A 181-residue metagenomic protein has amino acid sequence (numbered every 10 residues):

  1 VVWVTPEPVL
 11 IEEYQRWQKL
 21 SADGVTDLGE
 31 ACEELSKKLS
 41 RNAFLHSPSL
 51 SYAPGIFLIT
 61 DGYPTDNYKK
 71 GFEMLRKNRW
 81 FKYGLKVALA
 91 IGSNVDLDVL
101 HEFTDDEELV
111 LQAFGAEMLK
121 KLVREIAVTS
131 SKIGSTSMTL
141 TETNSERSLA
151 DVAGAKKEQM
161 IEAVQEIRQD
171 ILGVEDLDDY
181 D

Functional and structural regions predicted by a protein language model:
V2-V4, I11-Y52, D66-N67, L85-D98 (+1 more regions): Von Willebrand factor
Q15-R16, S93-L149: Von Willebrand factor A/integrin I-like adhesion domains
K38-N42, N78, T129: Conserved, well-folded catalytic cores of nucleic-acid-processing and energy-transducing macromolecular machines
A53-F57: Structural motif
I59-Y63: MIDAS-like acidic motif and immediate structural context at the N-terminus of von Willebrand factor A/I domains
P64, Y68-K77, E142: Mixed-charge (Asp/Glu-Lys/Arg
R76-G84: Arginine/glycine-rich "motif VI" loop of SF2 helicases in the C-terminal RecA-like domain
A116, G134-D181: Extended acidic, low-complexity intrinsically disordered regions
